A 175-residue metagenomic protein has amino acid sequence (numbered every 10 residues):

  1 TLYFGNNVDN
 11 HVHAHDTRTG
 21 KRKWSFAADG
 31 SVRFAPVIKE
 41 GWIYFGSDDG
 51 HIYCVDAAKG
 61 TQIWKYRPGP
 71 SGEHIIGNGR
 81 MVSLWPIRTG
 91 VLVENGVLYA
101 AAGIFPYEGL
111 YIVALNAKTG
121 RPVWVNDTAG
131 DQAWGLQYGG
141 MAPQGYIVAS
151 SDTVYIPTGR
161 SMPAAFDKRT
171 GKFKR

Functional and structural regions predicted by a protein language model:
T1-F4, N10-H13, K21-A28, T61-M81 (+3 more regions): Aromatic (tryptophan-biased) beta-strands that constitute blades/sheets of beta-rich domains
T1-V12, F26-I52, R80-V113, L136-P163: Repeat-blade elements of multi-bladed beta-propeller folds
W42-Y66, A117: Hydrophobic or amphipathic alpha-helical targeting/insertion segments
A165, T170-F173: Short secondary-structure boundary/capping segments
